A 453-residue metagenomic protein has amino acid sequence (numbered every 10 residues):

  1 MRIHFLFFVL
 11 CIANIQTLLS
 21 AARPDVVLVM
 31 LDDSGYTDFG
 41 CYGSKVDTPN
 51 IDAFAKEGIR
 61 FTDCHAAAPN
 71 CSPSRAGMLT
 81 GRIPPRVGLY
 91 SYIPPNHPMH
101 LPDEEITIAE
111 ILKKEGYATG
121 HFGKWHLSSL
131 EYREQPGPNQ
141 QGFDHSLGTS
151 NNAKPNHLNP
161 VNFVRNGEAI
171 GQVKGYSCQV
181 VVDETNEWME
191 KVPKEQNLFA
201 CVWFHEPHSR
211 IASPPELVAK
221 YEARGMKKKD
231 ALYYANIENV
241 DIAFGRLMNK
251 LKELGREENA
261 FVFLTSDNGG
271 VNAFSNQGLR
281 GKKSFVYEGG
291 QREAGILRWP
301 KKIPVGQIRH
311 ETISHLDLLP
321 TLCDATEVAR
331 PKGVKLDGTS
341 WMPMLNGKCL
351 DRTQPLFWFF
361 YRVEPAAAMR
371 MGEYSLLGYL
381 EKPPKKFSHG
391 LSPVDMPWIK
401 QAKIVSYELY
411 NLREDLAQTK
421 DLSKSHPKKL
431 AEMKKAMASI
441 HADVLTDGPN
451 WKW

Functional and structural regions predicted by a protein language model:
R2-F5, L18-E408, L416-W453: Formylglycine-dependent sulfatase
H4-A13: Sec-dependent N-terminal signal peptides
